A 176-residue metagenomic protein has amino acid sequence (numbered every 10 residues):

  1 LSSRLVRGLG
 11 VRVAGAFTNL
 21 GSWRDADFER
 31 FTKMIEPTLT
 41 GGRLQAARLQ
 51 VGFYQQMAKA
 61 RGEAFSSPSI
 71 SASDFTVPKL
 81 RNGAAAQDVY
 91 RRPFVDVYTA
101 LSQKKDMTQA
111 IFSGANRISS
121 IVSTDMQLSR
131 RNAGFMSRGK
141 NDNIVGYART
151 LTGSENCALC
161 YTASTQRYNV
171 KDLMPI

Functional and structural regions predicted by a protein language model:
L1-P175: Domain-core detector
